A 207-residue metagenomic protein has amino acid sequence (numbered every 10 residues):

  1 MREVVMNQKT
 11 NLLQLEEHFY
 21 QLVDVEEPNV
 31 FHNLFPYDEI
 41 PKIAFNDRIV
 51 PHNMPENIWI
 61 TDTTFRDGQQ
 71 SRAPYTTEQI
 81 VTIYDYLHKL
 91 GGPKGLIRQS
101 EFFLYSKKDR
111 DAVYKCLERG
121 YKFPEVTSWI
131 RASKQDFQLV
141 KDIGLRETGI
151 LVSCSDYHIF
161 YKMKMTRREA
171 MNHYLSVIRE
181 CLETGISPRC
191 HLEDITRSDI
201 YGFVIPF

Functional and structural regions predicted by a protein language model:
R2-K134: N-terminal capping/small domains of soluble enzymes
F102-V113, R119-R189, D194-F203: Active-site beta->alpha loop and helix N-cap motifs at the rims of alpha/beta catalytic domains
